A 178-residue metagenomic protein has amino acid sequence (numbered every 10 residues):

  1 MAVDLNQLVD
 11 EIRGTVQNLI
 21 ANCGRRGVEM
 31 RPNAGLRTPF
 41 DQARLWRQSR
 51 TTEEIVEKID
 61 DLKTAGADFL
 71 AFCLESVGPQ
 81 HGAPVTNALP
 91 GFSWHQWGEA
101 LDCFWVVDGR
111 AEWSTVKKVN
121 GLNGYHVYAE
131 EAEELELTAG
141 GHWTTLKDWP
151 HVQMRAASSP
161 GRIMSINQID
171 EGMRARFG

Functional and structural regions predicted by a protein language model:
M1-I166, D170-G178: Cell-envelope/glycan interface and biosynthesis
